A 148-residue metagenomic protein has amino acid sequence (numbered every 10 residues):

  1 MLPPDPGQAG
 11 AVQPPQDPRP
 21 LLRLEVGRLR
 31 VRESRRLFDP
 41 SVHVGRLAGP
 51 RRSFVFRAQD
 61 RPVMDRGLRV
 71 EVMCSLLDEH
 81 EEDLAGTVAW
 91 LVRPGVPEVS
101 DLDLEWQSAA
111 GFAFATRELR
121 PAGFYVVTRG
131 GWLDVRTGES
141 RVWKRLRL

Functional and structural regions predicted by a protein language model:
M1-A11, P15, R19-L22, S108-L148: Divalent-metal-activated hydrolytic enzyme cores
M1-G49, V55: N-terminal, charge-rich interaction modules
E25-R30, L76-H80, A110-R117: Hydrophobic, Leu/Ile/Phe/Ala-enriched alpha-helical segments that form helix-helix packing faces
F38-S41, A85-G86, A122: Short, surface-exposed beta-edge/turn micro-motifs
G45, W90-V92, Y125-V127: Short beta-strand segments
R52-Q59, V135-G138: Short amphipathic beta-strand/extended segments with alternating polar/hydrophobic composition
Q59-L102: Short HxH-centered metal-ligating active-site micro-motif
V99-G111: Short Gly/Thr/Asp-enriched flexible loops that form oxyanion-binding sites at enzyme active sites
